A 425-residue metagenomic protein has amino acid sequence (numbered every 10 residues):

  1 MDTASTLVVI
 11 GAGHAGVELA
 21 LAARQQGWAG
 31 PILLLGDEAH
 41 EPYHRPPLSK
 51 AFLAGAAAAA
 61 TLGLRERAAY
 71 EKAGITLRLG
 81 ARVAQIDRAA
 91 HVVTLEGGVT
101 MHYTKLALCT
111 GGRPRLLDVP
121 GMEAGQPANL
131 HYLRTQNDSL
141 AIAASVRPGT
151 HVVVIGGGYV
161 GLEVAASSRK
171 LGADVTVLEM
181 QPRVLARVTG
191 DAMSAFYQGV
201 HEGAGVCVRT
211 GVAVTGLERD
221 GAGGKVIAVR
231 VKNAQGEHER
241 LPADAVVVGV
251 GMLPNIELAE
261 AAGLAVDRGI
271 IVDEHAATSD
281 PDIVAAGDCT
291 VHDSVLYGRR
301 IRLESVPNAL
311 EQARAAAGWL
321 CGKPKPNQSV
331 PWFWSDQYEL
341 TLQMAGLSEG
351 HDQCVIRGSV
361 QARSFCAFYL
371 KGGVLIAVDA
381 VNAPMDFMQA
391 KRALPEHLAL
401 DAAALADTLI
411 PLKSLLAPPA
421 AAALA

Functional and structural regions predicted by a protein language model:
M1-I10, L64-V153, V229-E237, V247-G249 (+2 more regions): FAD-binding core/adjacent interface of flavoenzyme oxidoreductases
D2-T6, A12, Q25, C289-M388: Mid-to-C-terminal Rossmann-like scaffold of FAD/NAD(P)H-dependent oxidoreductases
D2-T76, S167-V188, Q389: Beta1-alpha1 glycine-rich phosphate/pyrophosphate-binding loop at the start of Rossmann-like nucleotide-binding domains
T6, E239-A265, L340-A420: C-terminal catalytic lobe of FAD-dependent flavoproteins
G13-G16, G158-G161, A317: Catalytic nucleophile loop
H14, A39, G112-P114, N137 (+3 more regions): Residue-level detector of alpha-helix initiation sites
A29-P31, E71, L77-T94, M101 (+1 more regions): A Rossmann-like FAD-binding core segment of flavoenzymes
G125-G149, G221, K225-A228, R240-A315: FAD-site-proximal beta/loop scaffold in flavoenzymes
